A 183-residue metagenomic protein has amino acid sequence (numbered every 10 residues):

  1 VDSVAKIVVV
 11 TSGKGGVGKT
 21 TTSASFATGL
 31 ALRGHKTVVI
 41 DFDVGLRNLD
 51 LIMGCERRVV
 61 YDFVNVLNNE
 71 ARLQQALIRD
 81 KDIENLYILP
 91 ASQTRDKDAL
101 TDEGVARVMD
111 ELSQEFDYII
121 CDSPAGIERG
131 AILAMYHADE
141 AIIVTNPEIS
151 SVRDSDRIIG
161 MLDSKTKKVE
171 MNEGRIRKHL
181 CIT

Functional and structural regions predicted by a protein language model:
V1-I7: Acidic-aromatic/histidine active-site loop/patch
I7-R72, Y118: Walker A/P-loop NTP-binding active-site region of P-loop NTPases, recognizing the glycine-rich GxxxxGKT/S
S12, D41, P90-Q93, S123 (+2 more regions): Flexible glycine-/small-residue-rich
G15, D96-K97, G126, S150: Glycine-/small-residue-rich active-site loops that bind phosphorylated ligands and cofactors
F42-Q114: P-loop/Walker-type NTP enzyme "switch/lid" segment
S113-Q114, Y118, P124-T183: Conserved catalytic-core segment of NTP-binding enzymes
